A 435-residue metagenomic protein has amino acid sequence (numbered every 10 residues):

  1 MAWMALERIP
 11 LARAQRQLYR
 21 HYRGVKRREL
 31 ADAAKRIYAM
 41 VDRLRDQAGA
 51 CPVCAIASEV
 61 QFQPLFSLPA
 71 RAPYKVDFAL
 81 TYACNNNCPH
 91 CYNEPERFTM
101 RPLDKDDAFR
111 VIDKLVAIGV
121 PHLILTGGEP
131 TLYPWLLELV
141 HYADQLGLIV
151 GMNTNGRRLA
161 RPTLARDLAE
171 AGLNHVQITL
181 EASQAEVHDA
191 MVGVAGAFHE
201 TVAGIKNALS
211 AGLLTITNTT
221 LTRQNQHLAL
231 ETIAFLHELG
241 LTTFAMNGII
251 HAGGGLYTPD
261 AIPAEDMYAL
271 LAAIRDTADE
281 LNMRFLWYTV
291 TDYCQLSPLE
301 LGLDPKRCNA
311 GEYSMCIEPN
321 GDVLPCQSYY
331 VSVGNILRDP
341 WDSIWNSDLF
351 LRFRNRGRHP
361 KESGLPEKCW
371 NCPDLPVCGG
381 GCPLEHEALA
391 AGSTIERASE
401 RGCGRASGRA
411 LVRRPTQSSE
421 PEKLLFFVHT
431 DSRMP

Functional and structural regions predicted by a protein language model:
M1-V76: Long, charge-rich, low-complexity alpha-helical segments
P69-D106: Canonical Radical SAM [4Fe-4S] cluster-binding loop centered on the CxxxCxxC motif and its immediate flanking residues
A83-N93, P366-L384: Local cysteine-cluster metal-coordination motifs and their immediate loop/turn environment, predominantly Fe-S cluster
K105-E129, Y133-H251, L256-P263: Radical SAM/AdoMet-radical enzyme domain recognition
L115-G127, N355-K361, R397-P435: Short Fe-S-cluster ligation motifs
E265-S297, D322-V323, Q327-G379: C-terminal accessory region of radical SAM enzymes
C308-E312, Y330: Short, small/polar residue-rich loop motifs at catalytic or cofactor-binding pockets
I317-E318: Short, acidic, Ser/Thr-enriched surface-loop or helix-capping motifs
